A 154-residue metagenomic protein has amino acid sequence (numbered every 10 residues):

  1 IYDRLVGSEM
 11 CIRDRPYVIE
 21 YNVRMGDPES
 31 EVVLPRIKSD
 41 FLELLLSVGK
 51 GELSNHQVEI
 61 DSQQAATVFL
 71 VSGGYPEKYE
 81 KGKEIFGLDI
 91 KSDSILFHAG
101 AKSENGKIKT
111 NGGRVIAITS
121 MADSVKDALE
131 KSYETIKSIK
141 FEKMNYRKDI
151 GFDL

Functional and structural regions predicted by a protein language model:
I1-I12: Single conserved hydrophobic/aromatic residue that forms the stacking wall/gate of nucleotide- or nucleobase-binding
S8, E52-Q63, K140-I150: Flexible, glycine/charged-enriched surface loops at secondary-structure junctions
R13-Y17, G112: A short, glycine/Asx- and small/polar-enriched loop/turn that sits immediately N-terminal to a beta-strand
Y17-M25, G100-A101: Short beta-strand elements
Y17-V18, T67-F69, A117: Structured core elements
N22-K91: Active-site "cap" helix and flanking loop/linker of ATP-utilizing ligase/carboxylase catalytic domains
K81-A117: Generic long, charged, amphipathic alpha-helical segments
K102-N105, K109-L154: Generic C-terminus detector
